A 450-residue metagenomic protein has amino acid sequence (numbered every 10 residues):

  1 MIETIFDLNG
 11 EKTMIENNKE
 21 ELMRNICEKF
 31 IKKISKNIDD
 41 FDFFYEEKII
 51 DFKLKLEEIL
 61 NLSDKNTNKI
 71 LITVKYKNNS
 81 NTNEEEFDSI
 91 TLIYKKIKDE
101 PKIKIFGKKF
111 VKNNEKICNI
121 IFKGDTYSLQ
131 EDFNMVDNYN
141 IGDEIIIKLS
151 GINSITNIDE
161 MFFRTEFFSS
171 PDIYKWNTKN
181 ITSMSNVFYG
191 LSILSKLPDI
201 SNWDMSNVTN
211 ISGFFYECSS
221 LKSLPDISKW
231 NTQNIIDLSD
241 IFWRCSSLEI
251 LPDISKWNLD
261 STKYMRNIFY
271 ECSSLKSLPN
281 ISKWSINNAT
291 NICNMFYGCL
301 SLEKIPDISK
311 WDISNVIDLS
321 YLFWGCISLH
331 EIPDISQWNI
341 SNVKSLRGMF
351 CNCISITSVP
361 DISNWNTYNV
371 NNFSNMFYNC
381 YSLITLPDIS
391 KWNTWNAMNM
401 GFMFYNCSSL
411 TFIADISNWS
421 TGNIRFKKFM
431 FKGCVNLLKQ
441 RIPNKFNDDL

Functional and structural regions predicted by a protein language model:
M1-T4, D88: Short structural boundary motif marking the start of a folded domain
I5-F6, D40: Compositionally biased low-complexity segments enriched in polar/charged residues
F6-E28, I50-L54: Short, contiguous acidic and Ser/Thr-rich linear segments
L8-N9, E46-K48, I121-Y127: Change "in extracellular beta-sheet-rich domains … of secreted and cell-surface proteins" to "in beta-sheet-rich domains
E16-L22, L54-L60, Y76, E131-V136 (+1 more regions): A short, sequence-level motif marking secondary-structure junctions
E28-L54: Short loop-to-beta-strand transition segments
K48-T73: Eukaryotic mixed-charge, acidic/polar low-complexity intrinsically disordered regions
N66-L450: Negatively charged
